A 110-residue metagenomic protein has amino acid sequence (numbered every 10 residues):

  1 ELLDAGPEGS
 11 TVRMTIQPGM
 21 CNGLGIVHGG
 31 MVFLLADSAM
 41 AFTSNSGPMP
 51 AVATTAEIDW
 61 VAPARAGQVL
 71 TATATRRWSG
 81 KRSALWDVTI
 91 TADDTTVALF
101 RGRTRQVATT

Functional and structural regions predicted by a protein language model:
E1-R13, Q17: Non-catalytic linker/capping segments at the edges of enzyme domains
E8-S10, G29, P50-A56, Q68-L70 (+2 more regions): A generic structural signal for short beta-strands and their flanking turns/coil linkers
R13-A39: Hot-dog-fold acyl-thioester-processing enzymes
I16-M20, A56-A62, Q106-A108: Short, well-ordered turn and helix-capping elements at secondary-structure junctions
G25, M49, D94-T95: Detector for glycine-centered tight turns/loop "hinges" at secondary-structure junctions
G30-L34, S38, A56-W60, V88-I90 (+1 more regions): Hydrophobic alpha-helical segments of small multi-pass membrane proteins
A41-L70, R76: Hydrophobic beta-strand-centered segment that forms part of the acyl-chain substrate-binding groove
A64-T71, T75-T110: HotDog/MaoC-like acyl-thioester-processing domains
